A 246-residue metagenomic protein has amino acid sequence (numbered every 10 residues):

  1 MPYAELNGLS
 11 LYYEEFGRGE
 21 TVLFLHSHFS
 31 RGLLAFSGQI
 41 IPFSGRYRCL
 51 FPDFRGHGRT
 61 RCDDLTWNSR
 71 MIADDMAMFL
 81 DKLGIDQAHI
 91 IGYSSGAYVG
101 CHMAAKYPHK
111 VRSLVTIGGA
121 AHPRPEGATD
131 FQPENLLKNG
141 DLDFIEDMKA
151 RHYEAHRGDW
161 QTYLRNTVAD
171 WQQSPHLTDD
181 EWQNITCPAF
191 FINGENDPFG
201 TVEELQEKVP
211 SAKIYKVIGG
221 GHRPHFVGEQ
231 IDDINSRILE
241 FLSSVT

Functional and structural regions predicted by a protein language model:
M1-S10: N-terminal cap/lid segment of alpha/beta-hydrolase-fold proteins
L9-R59: Conserved HGGG/HGGXW glycine-rich cap/lid loop of the alpha/beta-hydrolase fold
S37, I41-S44, L50-I91: Active-site loop/oxyanion-hole signature of alpha/beta-hydrolase fold enzymes
Y98-K106, V111-F144: Flexible "cap/lid" loop of the alpha/beta hydrolase fold
E154-D180, N196: Hydrophobic, aromatic-rich cap/lid helix
I185, F191-N193: Short beta-strand/loop motif that positions the catalytic acidic residue of the alpha/beta-hydrolase fold
P198-E204: Conserved alpha/beta-hydrolase "acid-adjacent" motif
G220-D233: Catalytic histidine-centered segment of alpha/beta-hydrolase-like enzymes
